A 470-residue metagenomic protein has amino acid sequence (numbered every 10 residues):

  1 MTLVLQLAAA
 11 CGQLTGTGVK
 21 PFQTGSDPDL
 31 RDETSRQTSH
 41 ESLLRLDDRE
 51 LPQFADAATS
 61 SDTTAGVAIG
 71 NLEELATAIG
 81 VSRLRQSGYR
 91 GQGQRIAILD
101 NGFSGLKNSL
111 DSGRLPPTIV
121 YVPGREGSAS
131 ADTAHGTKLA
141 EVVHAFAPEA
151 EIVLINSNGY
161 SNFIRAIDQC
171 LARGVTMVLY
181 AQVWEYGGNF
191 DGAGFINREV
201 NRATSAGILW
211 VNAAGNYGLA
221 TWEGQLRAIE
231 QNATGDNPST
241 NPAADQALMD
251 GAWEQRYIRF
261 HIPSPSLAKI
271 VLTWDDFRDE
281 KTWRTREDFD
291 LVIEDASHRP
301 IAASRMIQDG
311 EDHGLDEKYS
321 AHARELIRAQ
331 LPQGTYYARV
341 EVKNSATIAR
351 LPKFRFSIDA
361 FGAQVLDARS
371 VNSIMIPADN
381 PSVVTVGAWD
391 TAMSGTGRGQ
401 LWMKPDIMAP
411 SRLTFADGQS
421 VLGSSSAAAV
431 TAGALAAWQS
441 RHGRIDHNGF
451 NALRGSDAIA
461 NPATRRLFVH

Functional and structural regions predicted by a protein language model:
G12-L14: Bacterial signal peptide processing site
S39, L43-A97, G192-I196, N201 (+5 more regions): N-terminal domain-start motif of subtilase-like serine proteases
P52-D56, S60-S61, E73, A78-G80 (+5 more regions): C-terminal subdomain of the subtilisin-like protease fold in secreted/lumenal serine endopeptidases
E74-R125, N212-G215, A220, K269-I270 (+2 more regions): Acidic-leg catalytic submotif of subtilisin-like serine proteases
Q92-R95, P148-I152, R173-V178, S205-L209 (+1 more regions): Loop/turn elements at helix/coil->beta-strand transitions in domains of secreted/extracellular proteins
D100, R227-L326, Q330-L331, Y336 (+3 more regions): Extracellular S/T/G-rich loop segment that most often corresponds to the catalytic His/Ser-adjacent loop
N101, I119-Y186, L291, G387 (+5 more regions): Subtilisin-like peptidase catalytic core
T221-Q225, S345-F361: Edge beta-strands of jelly-roll/beta-sandwich modules across compartments, strongly enriched in secreted/luminal
